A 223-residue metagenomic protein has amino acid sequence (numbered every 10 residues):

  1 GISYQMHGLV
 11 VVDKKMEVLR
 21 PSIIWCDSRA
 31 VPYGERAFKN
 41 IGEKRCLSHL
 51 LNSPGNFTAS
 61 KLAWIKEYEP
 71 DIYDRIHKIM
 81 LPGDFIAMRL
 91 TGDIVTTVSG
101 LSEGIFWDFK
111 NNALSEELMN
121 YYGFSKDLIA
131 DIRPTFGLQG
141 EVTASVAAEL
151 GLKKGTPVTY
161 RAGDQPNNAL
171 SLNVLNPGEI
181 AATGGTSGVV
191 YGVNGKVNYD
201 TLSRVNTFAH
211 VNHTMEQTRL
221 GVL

Functional and structural regions predicted by a protein language model:
G1-L62: Active-site phosphate-binding/coordination module
I2-H7, T135-G137, G184-S187: Glycine-rich beta-strand-to-loop/alpha-helix junction loops that act as flexible
G8-E35, I76, M80-S115, K154-L223: Glycine-rich phosphate-binding loop of actin/hexokinase-like ATP-binding domains
E35-L47, G140, L150, T214-L223: Short N-terminal secondary-structure initiator segments
I41, E69, N176-P177: A structural signal for short coil/turn segments at secondary-structure junctions
R45-G163: Gly/Ser/Thr-rich active-site cleft segment
